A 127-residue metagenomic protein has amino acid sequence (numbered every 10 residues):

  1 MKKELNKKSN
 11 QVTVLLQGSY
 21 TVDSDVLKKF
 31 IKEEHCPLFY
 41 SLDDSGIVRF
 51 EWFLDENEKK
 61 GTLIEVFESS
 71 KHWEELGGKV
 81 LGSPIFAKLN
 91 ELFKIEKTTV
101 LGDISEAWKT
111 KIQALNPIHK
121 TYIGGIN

Functional and structural regions predicted by a protein language model:
M1-G61, E68-V80, L92-N127: Short S/T/G/P-rich N-terminal loop/turn motif that feeds into the first structured element of a domain
G82-K88: A short, acidic, amphipathic alpha-helical segment used as a generic capping/interface helix at domain edges
